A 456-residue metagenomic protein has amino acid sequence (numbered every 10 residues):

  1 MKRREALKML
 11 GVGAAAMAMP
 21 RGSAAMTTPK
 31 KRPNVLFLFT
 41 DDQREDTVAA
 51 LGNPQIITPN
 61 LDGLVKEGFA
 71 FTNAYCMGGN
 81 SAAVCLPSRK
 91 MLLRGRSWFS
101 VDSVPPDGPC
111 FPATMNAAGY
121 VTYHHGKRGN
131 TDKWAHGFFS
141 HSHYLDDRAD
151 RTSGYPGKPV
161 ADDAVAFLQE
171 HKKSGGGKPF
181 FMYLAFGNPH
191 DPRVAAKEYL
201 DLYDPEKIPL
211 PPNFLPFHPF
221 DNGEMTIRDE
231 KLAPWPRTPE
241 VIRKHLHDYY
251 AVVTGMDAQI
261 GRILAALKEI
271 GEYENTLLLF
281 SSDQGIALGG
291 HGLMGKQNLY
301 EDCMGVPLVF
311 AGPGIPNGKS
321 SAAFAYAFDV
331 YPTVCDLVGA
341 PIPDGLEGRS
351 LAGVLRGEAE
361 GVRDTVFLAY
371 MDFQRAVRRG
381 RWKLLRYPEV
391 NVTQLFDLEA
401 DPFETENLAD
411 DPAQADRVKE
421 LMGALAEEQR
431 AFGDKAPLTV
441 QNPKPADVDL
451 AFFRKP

Functional and structural regions predicted by a protein language model:
K2-P388, V392-T393, P402-G423, E427-R430 (+2 more regions): Formylglycine-dependent sulfatase
E399: A short, internal acetyl-CoA/4′-phosphopantetheine-binding micro-motif in the GNAT/acyltransferase core
